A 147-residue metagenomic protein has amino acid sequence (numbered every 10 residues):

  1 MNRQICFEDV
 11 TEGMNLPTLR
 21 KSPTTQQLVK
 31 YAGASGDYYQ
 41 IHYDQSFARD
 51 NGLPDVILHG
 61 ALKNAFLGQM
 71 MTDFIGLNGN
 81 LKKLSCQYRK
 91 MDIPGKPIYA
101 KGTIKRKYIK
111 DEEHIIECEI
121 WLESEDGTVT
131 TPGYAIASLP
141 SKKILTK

Functional and structural regions predicted by a protein language model:
M1-L16, P94-K147: HotDog/MaoC-like acyl-thioester-processing domains
M1-N80, K142-K147: Hot-dog-fold acyl-thioester-processing enzymes
D73-A100: Mid-chain, well-packed structural core segment of small domains
